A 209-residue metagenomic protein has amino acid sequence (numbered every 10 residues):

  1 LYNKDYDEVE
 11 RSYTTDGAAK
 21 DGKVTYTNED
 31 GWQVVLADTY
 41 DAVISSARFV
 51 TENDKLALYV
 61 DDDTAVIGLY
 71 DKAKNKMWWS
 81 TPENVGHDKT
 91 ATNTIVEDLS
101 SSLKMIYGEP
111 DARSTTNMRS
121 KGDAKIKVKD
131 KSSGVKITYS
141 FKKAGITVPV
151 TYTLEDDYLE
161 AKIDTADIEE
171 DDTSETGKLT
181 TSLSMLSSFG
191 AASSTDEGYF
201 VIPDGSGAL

Functional and structural regions predicted by a protein language model:
L1-L209: N-terminal accessory beta-strand-rich subdomains and adjacent acidic, glycine-rich linkers that precede catalytic cores
